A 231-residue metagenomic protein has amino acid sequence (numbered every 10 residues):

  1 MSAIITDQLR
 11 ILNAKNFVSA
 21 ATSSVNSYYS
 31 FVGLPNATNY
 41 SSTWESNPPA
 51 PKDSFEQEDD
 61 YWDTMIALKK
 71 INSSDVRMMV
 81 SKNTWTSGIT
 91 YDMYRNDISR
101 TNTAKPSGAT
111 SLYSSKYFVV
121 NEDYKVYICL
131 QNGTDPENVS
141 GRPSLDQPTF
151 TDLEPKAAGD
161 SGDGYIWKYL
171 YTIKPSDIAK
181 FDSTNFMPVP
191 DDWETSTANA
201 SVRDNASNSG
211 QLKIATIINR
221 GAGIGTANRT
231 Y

Functional and structural regions predicted by a protein language model:
M1-V126, L130-Y231: Feature for peripheral, non-core segments
